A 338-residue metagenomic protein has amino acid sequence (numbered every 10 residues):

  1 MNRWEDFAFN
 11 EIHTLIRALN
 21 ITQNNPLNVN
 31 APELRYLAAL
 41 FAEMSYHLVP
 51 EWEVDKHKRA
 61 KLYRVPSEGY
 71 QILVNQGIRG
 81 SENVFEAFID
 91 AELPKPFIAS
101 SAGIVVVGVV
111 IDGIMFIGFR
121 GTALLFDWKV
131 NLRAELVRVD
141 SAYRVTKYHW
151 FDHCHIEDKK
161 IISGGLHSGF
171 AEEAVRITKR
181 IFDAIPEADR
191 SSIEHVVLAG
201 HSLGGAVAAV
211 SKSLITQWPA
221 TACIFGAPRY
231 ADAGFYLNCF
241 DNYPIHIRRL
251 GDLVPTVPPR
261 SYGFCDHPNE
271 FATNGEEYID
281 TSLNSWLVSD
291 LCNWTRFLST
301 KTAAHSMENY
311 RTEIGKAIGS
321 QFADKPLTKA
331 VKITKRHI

Functional and structural regions predicted by a protein language model:
M1-A199, L203-I338: Non-catalytic, mobile gating and regulatory segments of ester bond hydrolases
